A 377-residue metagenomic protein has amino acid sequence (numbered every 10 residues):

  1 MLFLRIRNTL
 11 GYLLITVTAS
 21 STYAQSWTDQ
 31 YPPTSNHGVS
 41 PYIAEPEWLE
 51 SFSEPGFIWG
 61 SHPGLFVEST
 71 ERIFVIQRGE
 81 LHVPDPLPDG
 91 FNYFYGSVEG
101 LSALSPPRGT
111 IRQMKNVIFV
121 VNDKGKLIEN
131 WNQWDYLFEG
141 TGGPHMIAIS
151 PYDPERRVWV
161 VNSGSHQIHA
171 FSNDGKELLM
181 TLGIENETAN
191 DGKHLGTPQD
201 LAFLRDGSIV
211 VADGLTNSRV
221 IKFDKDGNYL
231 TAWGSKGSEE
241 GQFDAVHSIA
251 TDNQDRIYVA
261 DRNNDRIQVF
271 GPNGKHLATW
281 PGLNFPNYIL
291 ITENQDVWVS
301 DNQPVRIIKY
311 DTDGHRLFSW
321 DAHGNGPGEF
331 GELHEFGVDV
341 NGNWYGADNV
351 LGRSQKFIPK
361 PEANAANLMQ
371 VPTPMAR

Functional and structural regions predicted by a protein language model:
L2-L10: Bacterial N-terminal signal peptides that target proteins for export
I6, Y23-A24: Intrinsically disordered, low-complexity serine/threonine-rich segments
T9-S21: Bacterial N-terminal signal peptides
Q25-R377: Eukaryotic scaffold repeat domains enriched in small/polar residues
